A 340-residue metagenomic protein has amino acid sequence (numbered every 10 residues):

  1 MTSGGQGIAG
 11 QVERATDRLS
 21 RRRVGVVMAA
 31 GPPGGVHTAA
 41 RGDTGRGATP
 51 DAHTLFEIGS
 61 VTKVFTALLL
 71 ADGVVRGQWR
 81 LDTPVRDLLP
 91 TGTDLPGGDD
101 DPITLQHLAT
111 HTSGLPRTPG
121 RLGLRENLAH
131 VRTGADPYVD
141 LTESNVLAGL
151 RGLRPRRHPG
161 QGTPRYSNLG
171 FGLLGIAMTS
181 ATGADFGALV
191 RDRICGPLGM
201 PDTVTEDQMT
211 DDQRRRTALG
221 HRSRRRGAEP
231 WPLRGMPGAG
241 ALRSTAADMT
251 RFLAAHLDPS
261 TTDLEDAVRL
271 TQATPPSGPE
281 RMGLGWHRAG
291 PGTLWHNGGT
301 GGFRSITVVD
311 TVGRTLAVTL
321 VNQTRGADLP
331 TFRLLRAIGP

Functional and structural regions predicted by a protein language model:
S3, T324-P340: Short, gly/Ser/Thr-rich active-site loops of penicillin-recognizing serine hydrolases
S3-I58, W79, D207: Short, conserved catalytic-motif segment at the N-terminal edge
S20-V27, R46-L108, R156-L169, P237-G240 (+1 more regions): Short active-site loop at a secondary-structure junction that contains or immediately precedes the catalytic residue(s)
V26-A30, H287, T307: Short beta-strand scaffold segments in enzyme catalytic cores
G35-T38, P96-G301: Short, surface-exposed loop or secondary-structure junction motifs that flank catalytic or metal-binding residues
H37-A40, I306-Q323: Short, well-ordered beta-strand elements
D43-R46, S260, T324-R325: A short acidic/small-residue loop/turn micro-motif
D51, S305-V308, A327-R333: A short, polar/proline- and glycine-enriched secondary-structure boundary/capping micro-motif
